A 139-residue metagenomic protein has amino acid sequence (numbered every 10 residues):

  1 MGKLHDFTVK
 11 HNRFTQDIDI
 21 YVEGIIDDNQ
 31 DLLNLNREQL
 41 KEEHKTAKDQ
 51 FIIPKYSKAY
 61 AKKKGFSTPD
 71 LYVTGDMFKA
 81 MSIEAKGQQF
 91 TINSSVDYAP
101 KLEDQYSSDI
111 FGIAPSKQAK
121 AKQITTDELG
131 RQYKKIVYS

Functional and structural regions predicted by a protein language model:
M1-S139: Short, Lys/Arg-rich flexible segments
